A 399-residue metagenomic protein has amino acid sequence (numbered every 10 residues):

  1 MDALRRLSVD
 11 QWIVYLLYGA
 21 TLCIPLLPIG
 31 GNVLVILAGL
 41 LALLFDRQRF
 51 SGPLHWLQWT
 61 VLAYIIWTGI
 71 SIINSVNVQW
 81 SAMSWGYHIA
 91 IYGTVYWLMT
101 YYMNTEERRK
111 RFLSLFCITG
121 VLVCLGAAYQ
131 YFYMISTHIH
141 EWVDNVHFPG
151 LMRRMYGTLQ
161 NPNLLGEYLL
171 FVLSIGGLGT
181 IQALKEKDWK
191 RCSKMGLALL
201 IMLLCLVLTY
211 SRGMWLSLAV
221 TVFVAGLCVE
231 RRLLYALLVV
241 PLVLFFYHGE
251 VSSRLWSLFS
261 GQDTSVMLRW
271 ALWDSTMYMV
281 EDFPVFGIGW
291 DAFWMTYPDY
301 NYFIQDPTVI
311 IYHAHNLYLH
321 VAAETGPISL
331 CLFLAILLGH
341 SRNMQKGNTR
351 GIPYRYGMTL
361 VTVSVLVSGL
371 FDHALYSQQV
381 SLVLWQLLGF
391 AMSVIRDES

Functional and structural regions predicted by a protein language model:
M1-M83, T94, N104-K110, S114-C117 (+3 more regions): Transmembrane signal-anchor hairpin modules in multi-pass inner-membrane enzymes, especially those that act on
W12-A20, A198-L200, Y312, N343-F371 (+1 more regions): Loop-to-helix entry and N-terminal half of a specific, functionally important transmembrane alpha helix in multi-pass
I13-Y18, N145-T158, W270, Q305-L319: Juxtamembrane membrane-water interface segments that cap and precede transmembrane helices
L16-A20, A38, T94, K110-L151 (+5 more regions): Alpha-helical transmembrane segments of multi-pass inner-membrane proteins
L26-D46, W85-Y96, L165-L173, W215-F223 (+3 more regions): Membrane-embedded alpha-helical segments of multi-pass membrane proteins, especially the transmembrane helices
L37-L43, A219, R232-A236, G357-L370 (+1 more regions): Transmembrane alpha-helices of multi-pass inner-membrane enzymes
L125, Y131-M134, T209, A225-V266 (+2 more regions): A membrane-periplasm/extracellular boundary helix in multi-pass inner-membrane enzymes that assemble envelope glycans
S260-D274, F286-T325: Long extracytoplasmic/lumenal interhelical loops at the membrane interface of multi-pass membrane proteins
